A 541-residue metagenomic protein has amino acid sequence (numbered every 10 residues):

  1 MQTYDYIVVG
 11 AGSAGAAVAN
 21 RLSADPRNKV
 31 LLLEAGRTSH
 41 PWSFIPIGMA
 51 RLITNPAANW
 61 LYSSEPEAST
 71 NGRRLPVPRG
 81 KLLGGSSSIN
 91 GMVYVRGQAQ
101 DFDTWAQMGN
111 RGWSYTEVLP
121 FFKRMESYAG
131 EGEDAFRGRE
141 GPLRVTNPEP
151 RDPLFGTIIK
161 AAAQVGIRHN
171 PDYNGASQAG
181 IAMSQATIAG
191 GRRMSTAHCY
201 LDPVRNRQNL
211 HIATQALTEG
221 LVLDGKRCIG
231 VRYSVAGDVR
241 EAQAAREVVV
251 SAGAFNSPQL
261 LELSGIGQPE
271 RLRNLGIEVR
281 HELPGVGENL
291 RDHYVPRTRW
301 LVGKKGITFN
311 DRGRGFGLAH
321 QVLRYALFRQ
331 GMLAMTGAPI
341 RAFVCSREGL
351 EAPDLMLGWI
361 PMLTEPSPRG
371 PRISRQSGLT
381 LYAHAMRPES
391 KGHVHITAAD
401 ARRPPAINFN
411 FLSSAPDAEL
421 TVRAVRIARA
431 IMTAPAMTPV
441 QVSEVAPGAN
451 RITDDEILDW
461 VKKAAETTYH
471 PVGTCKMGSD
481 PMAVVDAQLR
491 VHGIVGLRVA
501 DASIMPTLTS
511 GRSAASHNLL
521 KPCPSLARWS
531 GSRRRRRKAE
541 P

Functional and structural regions predicted by a protein language model:
M1-P541: N-terminal redox-cofactor-binding region of secreted/periplasmic oxidoreductases
